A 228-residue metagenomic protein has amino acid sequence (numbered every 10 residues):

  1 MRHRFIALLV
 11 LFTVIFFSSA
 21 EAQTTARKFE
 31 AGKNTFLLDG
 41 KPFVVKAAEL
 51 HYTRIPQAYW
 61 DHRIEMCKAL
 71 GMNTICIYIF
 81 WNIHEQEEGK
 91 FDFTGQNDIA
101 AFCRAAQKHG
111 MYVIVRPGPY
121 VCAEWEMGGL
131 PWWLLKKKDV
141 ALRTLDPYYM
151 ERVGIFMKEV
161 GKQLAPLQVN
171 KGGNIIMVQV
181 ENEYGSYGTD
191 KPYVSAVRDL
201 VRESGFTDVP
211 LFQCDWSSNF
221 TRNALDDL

Functional and structural regions predicted by a protein language model:
M1-F5: Positively charged n-region of N-terminal signal peptides that target proteins for export
A7-F16: Bacterial N-terminal signal peptides
E21-T74, R104, K108: N-terminal carbohydrate-binding accessory modules
D39, V121-K162: Active-site-adjacent "subsite" loops/lids of carbohydrate-active enzymes
V45-P56, W81-N97, L135-G154, Q179-D190: The substrate-binding groove and active-site-proximal loops of carbohydrate-active enzymes, especially glycoside
K46-A48, I75-I77, V113-P117, I176-V180 (+1 more regions): Hydrophobic faces of well-ordered beta-strands that scaffold small-molecule active sites in alpha/beta enzyme cores
W60-E126, R198-V209, D227: Aromatic-lined substrate-binding rim segments of carbohydrate-active enzymes
Y149-D226: Active-site neighborhood of glycoside hydrolase catalytic domains
